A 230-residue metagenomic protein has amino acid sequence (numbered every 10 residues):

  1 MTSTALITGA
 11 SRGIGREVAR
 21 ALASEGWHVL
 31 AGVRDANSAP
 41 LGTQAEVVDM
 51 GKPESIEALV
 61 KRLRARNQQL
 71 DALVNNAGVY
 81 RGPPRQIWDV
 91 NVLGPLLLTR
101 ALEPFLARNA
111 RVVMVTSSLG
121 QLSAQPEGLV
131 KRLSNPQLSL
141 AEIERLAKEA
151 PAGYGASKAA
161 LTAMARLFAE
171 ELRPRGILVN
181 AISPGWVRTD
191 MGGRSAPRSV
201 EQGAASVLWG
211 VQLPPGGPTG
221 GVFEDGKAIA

Functional and structural regions predicted by a protein language model:
S11-R20: N-terminal Rossmann NAD(P)H-binding glycine-rich loop of SDR-like oxidoreductase domains
E25-A39: Conserved glycine-rich Rossmann-like NAD(P)H-binding loop of the short-chain dehydrogenase/reductase
G42-E54: Rossmann-fold cofactor-recognition segment
R62-N75, R81-P83: A glycine-rich helix->loop->beta "capping" turn within Rossmann-like NAD(P)(H)-dependent oxidoreductase domains
V74, L98-L102, L106, M164-A165 (+1 more regions): Hydrophobic positions on the long internal alpha-helix of Rossmann-like NAD(P)-dependent oxidoreductase domains
V79-R85, R108-R173: Catalytic loop of short-chain dehydrogenase/reductase
L97, A159, A181-P184, G193-A230: C-terminal helical subdomain
